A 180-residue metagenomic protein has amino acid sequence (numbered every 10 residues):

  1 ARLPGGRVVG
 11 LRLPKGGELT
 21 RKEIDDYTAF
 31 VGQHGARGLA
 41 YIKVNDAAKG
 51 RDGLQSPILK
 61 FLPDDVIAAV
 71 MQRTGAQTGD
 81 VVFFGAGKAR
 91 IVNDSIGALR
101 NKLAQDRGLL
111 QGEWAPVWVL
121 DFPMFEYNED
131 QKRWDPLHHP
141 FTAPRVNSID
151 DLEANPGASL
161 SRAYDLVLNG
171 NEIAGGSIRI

Functional and structural regions predicted by a protein language model:
A1-I180: Class II aminoacyl-tRNA synthetase catalytic cores and aaRS-like
